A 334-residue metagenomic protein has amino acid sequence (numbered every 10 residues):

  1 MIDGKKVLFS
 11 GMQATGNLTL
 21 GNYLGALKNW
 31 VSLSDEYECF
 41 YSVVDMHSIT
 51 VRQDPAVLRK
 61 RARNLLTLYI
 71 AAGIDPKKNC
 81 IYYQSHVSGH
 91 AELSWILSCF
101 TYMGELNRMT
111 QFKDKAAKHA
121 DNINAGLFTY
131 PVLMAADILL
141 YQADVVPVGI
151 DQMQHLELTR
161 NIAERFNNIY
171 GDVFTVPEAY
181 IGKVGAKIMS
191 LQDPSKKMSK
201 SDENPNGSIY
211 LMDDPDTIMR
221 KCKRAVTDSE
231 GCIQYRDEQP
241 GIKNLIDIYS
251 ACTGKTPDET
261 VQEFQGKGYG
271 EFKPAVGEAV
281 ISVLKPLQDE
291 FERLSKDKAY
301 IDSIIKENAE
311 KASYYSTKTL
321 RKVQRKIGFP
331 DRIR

Functional and structural regions predicted by a protein language model:
I2-A136, A279-S282, E292: N-terminal Rossmann-like or analogous alpha/beta NTP/dinucleotide-binding catalytic cores that position adenine
M12-A14, D45-H47, D144-V145, D202 (+1 more regions): Short, histidine-centered active-site or binding-site loop motifs used for metal coordination, general acid-base
N22, Q154, R160-R334: Conserved nucleotide- and phosphate/pyrophosphate-binding catalytic cores in adenylate/nucleotidyl-handling enzymes
E38, M103-N107, L140-P147, S250-T260 (+1 more regions): Short helix-capping/linker segments at secondary-structure and domain boundaries
D45-M46, A135-L139, P194, A251-G254: Short connector loops/turns at beta-strand edges and beta->alpha or beta->beta junctions
D114-F166, Y170, S190: Internal, conserved structured core segments that host functional sites
